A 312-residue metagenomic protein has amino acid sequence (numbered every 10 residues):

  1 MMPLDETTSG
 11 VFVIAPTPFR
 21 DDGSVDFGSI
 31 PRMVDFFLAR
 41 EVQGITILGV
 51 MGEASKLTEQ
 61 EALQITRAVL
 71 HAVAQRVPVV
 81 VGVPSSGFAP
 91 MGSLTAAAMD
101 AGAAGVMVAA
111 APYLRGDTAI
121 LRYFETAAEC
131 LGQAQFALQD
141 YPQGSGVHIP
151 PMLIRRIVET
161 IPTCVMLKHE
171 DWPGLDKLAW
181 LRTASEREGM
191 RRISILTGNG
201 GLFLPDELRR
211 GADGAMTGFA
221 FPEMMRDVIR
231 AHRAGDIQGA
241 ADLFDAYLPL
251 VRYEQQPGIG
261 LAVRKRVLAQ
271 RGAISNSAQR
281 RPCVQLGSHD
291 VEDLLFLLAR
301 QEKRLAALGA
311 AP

Functional and structural regions predicted by a protein language model:
M1-E6, G309-P312: Short, low-complexity, intrinsically disordered N-terminal peptides in bacterial proteins
P3-H148: Active-site beta->alpha loop and helix N-cap motifs at the rims of alpha/beta catalytic domains
T8, V42, I47-V50, V80 (+4 more regions): Short glycine/serine/threonine-biased micro-segments
F12-P18, R40-V42, A212, A220-P312: C-terminal alpha-helical cap/extension of soluble enzyme domains
I30, A62, T66, M91 (+6 more regions): A general structural signal for well-ordered alpha-helical segments in protein cores
V77-P78, Q135-F136, V165, G189 (+1 more regions): Secondary-structure boundary/capping signal
L131, Y141-P257: Catalytic alpha/beta core domains of metabolic enzymes, predominantly
